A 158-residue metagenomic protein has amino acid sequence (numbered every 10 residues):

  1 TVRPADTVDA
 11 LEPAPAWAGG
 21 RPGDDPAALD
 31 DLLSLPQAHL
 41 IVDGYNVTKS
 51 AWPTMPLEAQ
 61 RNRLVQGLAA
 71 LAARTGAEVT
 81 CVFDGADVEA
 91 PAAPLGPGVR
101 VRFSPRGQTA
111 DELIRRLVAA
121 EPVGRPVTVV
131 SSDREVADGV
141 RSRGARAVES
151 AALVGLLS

Functional and structural regions predicted by a protein language model:
T1, W17, A27-L33, Q37-V42 (+1 more regions): Nuclease catalytic cores that cleave nucleic-acid phosphodiester bonds, predominantly acidic two-metal-ion
T1-G23: Basic, amphipathic N-terminal segments that precede the first structured/catalytic domain
